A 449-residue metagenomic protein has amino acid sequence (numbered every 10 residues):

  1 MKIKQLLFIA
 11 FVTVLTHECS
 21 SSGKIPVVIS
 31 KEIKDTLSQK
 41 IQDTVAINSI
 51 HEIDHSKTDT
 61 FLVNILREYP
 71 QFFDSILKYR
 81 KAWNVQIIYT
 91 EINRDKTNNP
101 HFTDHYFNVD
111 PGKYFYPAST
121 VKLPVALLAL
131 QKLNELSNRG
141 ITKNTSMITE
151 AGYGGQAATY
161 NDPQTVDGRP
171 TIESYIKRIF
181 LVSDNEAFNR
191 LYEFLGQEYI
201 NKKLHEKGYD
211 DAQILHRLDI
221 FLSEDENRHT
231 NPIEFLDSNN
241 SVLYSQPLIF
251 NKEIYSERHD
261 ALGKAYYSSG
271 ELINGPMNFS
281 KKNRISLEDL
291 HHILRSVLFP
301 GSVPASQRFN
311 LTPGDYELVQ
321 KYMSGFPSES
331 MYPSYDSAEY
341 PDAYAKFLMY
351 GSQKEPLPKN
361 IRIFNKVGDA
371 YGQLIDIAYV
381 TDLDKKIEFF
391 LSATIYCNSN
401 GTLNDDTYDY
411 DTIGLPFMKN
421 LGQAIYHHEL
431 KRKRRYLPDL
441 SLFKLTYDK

Functional and structural regions predicted by a protein language model:
Q5-V14: Sec-dependent N-terminal signal peptides
S20-P70, L272-K449: Structured C-terminal helix/loop/strand segments within mature extracytoplasmic catalytic/sensor domains
I41, N48-I50, R67-V109, L391-A393: A short, well-structured edge-of-sheet supersecondary motif
I50-F73, L77-W83, A151-G152, Q156 (+2 more regions): Active-site-adjacent helix/loop patches that line small-molecule binding or acyl-intermediate pockets
R80-V85, F102-D104, D110-G112, Y116-V121 (+6 more regions): Extracytoplasmic
I87-N93, G140-N161, L195-G196, R217-E226 (+2 more regions): Acidic helix-start/capping segments at beta-turn-to-alpha-helix junctions
F115-I141, M147, L391: Active-site SXXK
K122-A129, I179, L204, L290 (+3 more regions): Residue-level preference for non-acidic, small/hydrophobic
